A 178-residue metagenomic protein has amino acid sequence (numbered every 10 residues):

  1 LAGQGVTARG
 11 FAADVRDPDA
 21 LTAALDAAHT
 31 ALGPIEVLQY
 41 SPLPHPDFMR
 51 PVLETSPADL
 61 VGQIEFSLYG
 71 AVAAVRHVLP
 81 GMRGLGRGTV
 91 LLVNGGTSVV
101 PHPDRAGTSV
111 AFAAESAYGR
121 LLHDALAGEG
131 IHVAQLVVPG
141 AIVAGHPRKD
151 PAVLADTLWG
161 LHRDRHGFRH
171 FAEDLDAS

Functional and structural regions predicted by a protein language model:
Q4-T7, A27-Y40, R163-G167: A glycine-rich helix->loop->beta "capping" turn within Rossmann-like NAD(P)(H)-dependent oxidoreductase domains
A12-A24: The beta1-alpha1 cofactor-binding region of Rossmann-like NAD(H)/NADP(H)-dependent oxidoreductases
A23-T30, R50-E54, A58-F66: Active-site Tyr-X3-Lys motif and surrounding loop/helix of classical short-chain dehydrogenase/reductase
P34-I35, M82-G95, G130-I131: Active-site loop of short-chain dehydrogenase/reductase
Q39-M49: Conserved NAD(P)H cofactor-binding loop of Rossmann-fold oxidoreductase domains
P44, P57-A58, Q63-I64, T89-A114 (+3 more regions): Catalytic loop of short-chain dehydrogenase/reductase
F66-G84: Amphipathic alpha-helical dimer-interface segment in Rossmann-like NAD(P)H-dependent oxidoreductases
S116-L121, A127-S178: C-terminal helical subdomain
